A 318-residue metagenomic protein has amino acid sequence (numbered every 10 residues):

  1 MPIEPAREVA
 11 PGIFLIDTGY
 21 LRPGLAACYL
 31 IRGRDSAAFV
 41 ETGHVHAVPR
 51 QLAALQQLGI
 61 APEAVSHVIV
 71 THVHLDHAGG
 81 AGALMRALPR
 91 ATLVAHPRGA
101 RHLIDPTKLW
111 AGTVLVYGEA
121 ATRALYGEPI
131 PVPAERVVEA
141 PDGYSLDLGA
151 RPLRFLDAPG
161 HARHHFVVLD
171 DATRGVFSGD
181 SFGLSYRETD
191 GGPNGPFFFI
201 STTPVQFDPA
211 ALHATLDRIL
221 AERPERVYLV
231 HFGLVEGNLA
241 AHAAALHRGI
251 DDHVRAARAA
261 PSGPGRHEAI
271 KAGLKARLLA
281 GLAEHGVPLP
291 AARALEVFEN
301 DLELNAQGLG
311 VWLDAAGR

Functional and structural regions predicted by a protein language model:
P2-L58, V168-S178, L184: Conserved beta-strand hairpin/beta-sheet module of binuclear metal-dependent hydrolase folds, prominently
A38, I69, L93, G175-F177 (+1 more regions): Residue-level marker for buried hydrophobic side chains located in beta-strands that build the well-ordered beta-sheet
H44-H46, P152-D157, R163-Y228, F232-G233: Metallo-beta-lactamase
A64-D76: Metallo-beta-lactamase
A78-L88: Metal-dependent catalytic neighborhoods of phosphoester/phosphodiester hydrolases
H102-L156, H213-L216: Metallo-beta-lactamase
G175, A210-H267: Divalent-metal (often Zn2+) His-rich catalytic cores of metallo-beta-lactamase-fold enzymes
R255-R318: C-terminal regulatory/interaction regions
